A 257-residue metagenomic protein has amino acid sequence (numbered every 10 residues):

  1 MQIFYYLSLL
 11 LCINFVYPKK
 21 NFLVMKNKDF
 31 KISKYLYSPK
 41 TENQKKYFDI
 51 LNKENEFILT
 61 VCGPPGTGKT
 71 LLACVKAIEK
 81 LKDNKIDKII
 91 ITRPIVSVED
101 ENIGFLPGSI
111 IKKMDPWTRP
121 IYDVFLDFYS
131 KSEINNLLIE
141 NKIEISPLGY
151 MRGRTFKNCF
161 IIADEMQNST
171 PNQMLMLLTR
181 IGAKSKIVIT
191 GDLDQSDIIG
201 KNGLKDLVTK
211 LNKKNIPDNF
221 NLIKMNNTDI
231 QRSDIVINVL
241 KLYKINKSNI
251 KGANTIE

Functional and structural regions predicted by a protein language model:
M1-Q2, K26: N-terminal hydrophobic targeting signals that begin at the initiator methionine
I3-N21: N-terminal chloroplast transit peptides
K26-A163, Q167-E257: Conserved helicase motor core of SF1/SF2 NTP-dependent helicases
